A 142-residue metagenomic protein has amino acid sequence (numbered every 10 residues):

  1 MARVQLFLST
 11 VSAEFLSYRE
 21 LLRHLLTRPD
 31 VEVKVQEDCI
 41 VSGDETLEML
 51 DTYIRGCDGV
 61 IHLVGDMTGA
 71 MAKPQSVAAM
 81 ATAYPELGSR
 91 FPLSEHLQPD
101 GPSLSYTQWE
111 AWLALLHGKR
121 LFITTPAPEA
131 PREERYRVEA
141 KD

Functional and structural regions predicted by a protein language model:
M1-D66, S76, H117: Conserved N-terminal substructure of TIR/SEFIR domains
V4, S12-F15, A81, G88 (+2 more regions): Generic intrinsically disordered, low-complexity segments enriched for polar/acidic and small residues
S17, G69-A72, E129-E134: Short catalytic/ligand-binding loop motif for oxyanion handling, primarily in non-cytosolic enzymes, centered on
R23-L25, S76-M80, Y136-A140: Short secondary-structure boundary/capping segments
V41-L47, M67-K119: Conserved TIR/SEFIR loop-to-helix hotspot centered on a Trp-containing motif with a nearby acidic residue
V60-M67, I123-E129: Short loop/turn segments at strand-loop or loop-helix junctions that form parts of catalytic or ligand-binding pockets
T125-D142: C-terminal interaction surface of TIR/SEFIR-family domains
